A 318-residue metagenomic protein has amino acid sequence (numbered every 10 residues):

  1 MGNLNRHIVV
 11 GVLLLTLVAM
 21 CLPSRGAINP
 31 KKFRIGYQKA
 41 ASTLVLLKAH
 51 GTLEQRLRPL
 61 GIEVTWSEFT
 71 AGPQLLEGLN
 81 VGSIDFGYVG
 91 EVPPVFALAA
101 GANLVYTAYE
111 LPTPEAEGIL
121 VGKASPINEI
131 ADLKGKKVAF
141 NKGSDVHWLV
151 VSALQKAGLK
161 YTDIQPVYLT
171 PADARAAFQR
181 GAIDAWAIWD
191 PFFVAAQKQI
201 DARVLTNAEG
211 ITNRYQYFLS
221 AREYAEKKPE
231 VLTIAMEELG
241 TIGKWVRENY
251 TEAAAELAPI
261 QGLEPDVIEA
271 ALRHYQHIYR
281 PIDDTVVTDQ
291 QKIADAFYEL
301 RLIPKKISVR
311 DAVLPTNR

Functional and structural regions predicted by a protein language model:
M1-K32: Short, low-complexity disordered leader/linker segments with a strong preference for bacterial N-terminal type II
A27-K160, Q165-Y168, D184-D190, L205 (+1 more regions): Short, glycine-/small- and polar/acidic-enriched structural segments that line small-molecule recognition paths
G51, Q55, E77, V81 (+13 more regions): Solvent-exposed, polar/charged alpha-helical surfaces in well-ordered, non-transmembrane soluble domains, broadly
E54-I62, I278-V286, V309: Short, solvent-exposed loop/beta-turn-alpha elements that line the ligand-binding surface or hinge of extracytoplasmic
E63-T65, Y161-I164, Q261-L272, P304-R310: Short, surface-exposed acidic
V92, P166-V167, P171-P259: Pocket-lining segment of extracytoplasmic ligand-binding domains
E226-L302: Secondary-structure end/capping motifs
D295-R318: Conserved C-terminal helix/tail region of periplasmic/extracytoplasmic solute-binding proteins
